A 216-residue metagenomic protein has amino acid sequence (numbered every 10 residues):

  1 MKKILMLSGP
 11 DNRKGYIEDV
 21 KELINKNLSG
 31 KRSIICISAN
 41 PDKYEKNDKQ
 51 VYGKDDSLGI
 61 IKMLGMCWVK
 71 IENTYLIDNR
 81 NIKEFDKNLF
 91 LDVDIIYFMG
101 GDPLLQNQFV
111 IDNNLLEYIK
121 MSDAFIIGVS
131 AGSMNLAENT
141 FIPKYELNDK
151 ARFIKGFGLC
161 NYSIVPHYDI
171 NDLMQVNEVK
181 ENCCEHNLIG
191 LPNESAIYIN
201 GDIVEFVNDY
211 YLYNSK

Functional and structural regions predicted by a protein language model:
M1-G30, S38-V51, D55, T140-K216: C-terminal and late-domain segments of enzyme folds
L23, D112-A124: Catalytic-core regions built around general acid/base machinery
K31, D92-V93, S122-D123, C160: Short, well-ordered alpha-helix to beta-strand connector turns
I34, I96, S130, I164 (+1 more regions): A residue-level signal for conserved active-site and pocket-lining positions in enzyme catalytic cores
Y44-P103: A glycine-rich, hydrophobic loop/mini-helix early in the fold
Y97-M99, M121-N139: Catalytic nucleophile loop
P103-I111: Glycine/threonine-rich flexible loop motifs
